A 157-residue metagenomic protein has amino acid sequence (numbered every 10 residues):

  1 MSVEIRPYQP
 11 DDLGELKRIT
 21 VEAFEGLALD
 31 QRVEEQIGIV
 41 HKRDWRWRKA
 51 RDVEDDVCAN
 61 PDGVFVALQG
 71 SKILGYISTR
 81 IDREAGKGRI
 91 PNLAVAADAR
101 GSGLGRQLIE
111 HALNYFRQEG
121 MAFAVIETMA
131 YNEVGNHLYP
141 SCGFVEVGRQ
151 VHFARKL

Functional and structural regions predicted by a protein language model:
S2-E4: Extreme N-terminal starter segment of soluble prokaryotic enzymes
P7-D11, R18-P91, A96, I109-H111 (+2 more regions): Acetyl-CoA-dependent GNAT
D11-D12, G103: Short helix-adjacent coil turns
R43, S102, A124-V125: A generic secondary-structure micro-motif detector that highlights 1-2 residue hydrophobic/ambivalent hotspots embedded
R100, I126-G135, A154-L157: Conserved beta-strand-loop-alpha-helix junction that forms the acyl-donor binding cleft
S102, R106, Q118, A130-G148: Conserved active-site alpha-helix within GNAT-family acetyltransferase domains
F116-T128: Conserved GNAT acetyl-CoA-binding A-motif
